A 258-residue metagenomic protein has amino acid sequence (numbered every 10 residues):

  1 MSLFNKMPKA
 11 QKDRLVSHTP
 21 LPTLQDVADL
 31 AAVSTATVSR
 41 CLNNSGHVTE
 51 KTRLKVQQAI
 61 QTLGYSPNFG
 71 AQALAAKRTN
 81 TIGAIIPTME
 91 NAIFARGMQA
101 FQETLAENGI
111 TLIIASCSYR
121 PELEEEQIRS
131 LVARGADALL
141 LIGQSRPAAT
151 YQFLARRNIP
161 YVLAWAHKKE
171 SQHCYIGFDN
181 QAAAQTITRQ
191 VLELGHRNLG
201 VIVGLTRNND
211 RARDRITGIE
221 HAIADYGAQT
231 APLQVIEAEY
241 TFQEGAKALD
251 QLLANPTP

Functional and structural regions predicted by a protein language model:
M1-H18, T62, E103-N108, R156-L163 (+1 more regions): Bacterial carbohydrate/catabolite-sensing allosteric modules
M1-N80: N-terminal helix-turn-helix DNA-binding module of bacterial transcription factors
L54, L63-A138, L205, R213-A224: Amphipathic helical "hinge" segments at domain boundaries
A71, E125-I128, Y151, T188 (+1 more regions): Short hydrophobic/charged patches on amphipathic alpha-helices used for structural packing and interfaces
A138, I142-A148, A166-Q172: Acidic, Gly/Pro-rich loop/turn segments at junctions of secondary structure
R146-R156: Active-site-adjacent beta->alpha loops and helix N-cap segments on the catalytic face of soluble alpha/beta enzymes
